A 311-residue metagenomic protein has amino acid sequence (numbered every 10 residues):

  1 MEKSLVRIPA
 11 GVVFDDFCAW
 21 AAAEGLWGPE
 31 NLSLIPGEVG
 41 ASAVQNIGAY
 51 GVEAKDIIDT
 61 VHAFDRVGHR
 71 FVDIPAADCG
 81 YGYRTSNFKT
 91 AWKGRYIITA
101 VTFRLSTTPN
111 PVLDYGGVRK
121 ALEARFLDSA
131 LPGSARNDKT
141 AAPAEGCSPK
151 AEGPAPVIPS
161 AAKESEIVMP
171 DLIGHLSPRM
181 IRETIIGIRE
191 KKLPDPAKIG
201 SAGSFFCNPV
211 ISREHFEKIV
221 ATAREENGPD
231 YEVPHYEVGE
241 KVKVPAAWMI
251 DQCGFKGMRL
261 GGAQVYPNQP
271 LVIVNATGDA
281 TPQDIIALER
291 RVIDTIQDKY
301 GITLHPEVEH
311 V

Functional and structural regions predicted by a protein language model:
M1, A130-N137, A141, G146-I158 (+2 more regions): A cross-taxon signal for low-complexity, glycine/charged-rich
M1-V67: Anion-binding (especially nucleotide phosphate/pyrophosphate-binding) glycine-rich loop and adjoining beta-alpha core
G11, G25-G28, G37-G40, G48-G51 (+6 more regions): Glycine-centered flexibility sites
L26, P282-L288: Beta-rich strand-turn-strand
H69, E289: Conserved kinase catalytic-core segment
F71-D128, K150, S160-A161, I167-Q283 (+1 more regions): Phosphate/pyrophosphate- and phosphate-bearing ligand-binding catalytic cores of soluble enzymes
V292: Phosphate/pyrophosphate-binding loops and the adjoining catalytic core of nucleotide-dependent enzymes
